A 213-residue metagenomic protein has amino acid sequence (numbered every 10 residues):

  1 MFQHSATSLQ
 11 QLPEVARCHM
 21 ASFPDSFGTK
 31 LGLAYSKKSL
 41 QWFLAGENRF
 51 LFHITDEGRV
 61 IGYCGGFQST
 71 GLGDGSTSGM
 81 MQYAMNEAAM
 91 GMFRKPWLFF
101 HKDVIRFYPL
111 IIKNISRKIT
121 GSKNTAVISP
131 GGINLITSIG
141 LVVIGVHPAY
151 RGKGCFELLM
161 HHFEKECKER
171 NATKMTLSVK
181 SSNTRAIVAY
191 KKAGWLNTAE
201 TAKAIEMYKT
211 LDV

Functional and structural regions predicted by a protein language model:
M1-A34, R59-I61, Q68-K95, F99-F100: Short amphipathic alpha-helix that is part of the acyltransferase structural core
Q41-H53, Q68-S76, N114-I115, G140: A short helix-loop-beta-strand connector motif used in the catalytic cores of GNAT acetyltransferases and, in some
H53, R59-Q68, P130, G140-G145: Conserved beta-strand in the GNAT
L72-S138: Conserved acyl-donor/pantetheine-binding loop and adjacent beta-alpha core of acyl/acetyltransferases and related
T137-V142, C167-S178: Conserved GNAT acetyl-CoA-binding A-motif
V143-V146, G152-K165, V188-K192: Conserved acetyl-CoA-binding loop-helix of GNAT-fold acetyltransferases
P148-K153, E157-L159, K168-K174, T210-V213: Acyl-donor (CoA/ACP) binding surface of acyl/acetyltransferases
T173-T184, A193-G194, E200-V213: C-terminal "cap" of GNAT-fold acetyltransferases
